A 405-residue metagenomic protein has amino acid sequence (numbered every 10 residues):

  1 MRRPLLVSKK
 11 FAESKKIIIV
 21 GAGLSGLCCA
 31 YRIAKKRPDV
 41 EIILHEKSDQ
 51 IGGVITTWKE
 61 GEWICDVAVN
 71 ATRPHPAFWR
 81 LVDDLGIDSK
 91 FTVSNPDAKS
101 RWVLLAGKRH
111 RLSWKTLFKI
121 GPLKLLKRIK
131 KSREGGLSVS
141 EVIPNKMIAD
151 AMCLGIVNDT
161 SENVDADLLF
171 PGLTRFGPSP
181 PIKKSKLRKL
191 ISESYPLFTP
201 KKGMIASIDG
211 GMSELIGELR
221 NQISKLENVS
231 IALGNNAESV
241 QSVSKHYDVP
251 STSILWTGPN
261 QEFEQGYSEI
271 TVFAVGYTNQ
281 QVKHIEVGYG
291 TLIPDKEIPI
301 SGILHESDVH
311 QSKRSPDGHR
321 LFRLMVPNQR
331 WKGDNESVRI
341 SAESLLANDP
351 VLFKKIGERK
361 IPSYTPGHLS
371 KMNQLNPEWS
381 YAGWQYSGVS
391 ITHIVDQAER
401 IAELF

Functional and structural regions predicted by a protein language model:
M1-I17, K35-D39: Extreme N-terminal leader/targeting segments of oxidoreductases
R2-F11, K115, E306, S312-F405: Conserved flavin/dinucleotide-binding core of flavoenzymes
G21-L24: Glycine-rich Rossmann-fold phosphate-binding loop(s) that bind the pyrophosphate of adenine dinucleotide cofactors
A34-K59: Glycine-rich FAD pyrophosphate-binding loop
V69-A77, R128-I148, P196-N221: Short beta-strand to alpha-helix junction loop
H75-L187: Mobile amphipathic helical/loop "lid" adjacent to a hydrophobic cofactor/ligand pocket
P181-V243, T252: Helical element adjacent to the flavin cofactor pocket in flavoenzyme catalytic cores
N235-E336: Mid-domain catalytic core of redox enzymes that form a hydrophobic substrate pocket/lid adjacent to a catalytic redox
